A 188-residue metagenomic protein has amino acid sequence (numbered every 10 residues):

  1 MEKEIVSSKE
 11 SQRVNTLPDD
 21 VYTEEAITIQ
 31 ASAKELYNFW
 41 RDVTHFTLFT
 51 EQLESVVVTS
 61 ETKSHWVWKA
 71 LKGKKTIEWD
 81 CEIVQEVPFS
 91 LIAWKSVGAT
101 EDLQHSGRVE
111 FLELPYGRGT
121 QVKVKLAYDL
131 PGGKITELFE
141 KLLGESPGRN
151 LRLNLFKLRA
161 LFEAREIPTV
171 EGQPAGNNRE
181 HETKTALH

Functional and structural regions predicted by a protein language model:
M1-H65, A70-L71, K157, L161 (+2 more regions): Hydrophobic ligand-binding cavity/cleft-lining segments
E2-V6, E10, L17, K95-L155 (+2 more regions): Beta-strand/loop substructures that line and gate deep hydrophobic ligand-binding cavities in soluble
D20-A26, K63, E78, L91 (+2 more regions): Intrinsic-disorder/low-complexity, polar/charged segments enriched in Ser/Thr/Lys/Arg/Asp/Glu/Gln
T28-S32, K69-L71, V84-E86, V97 (+2 more regions): Solvent-exposed residues in well-ordered beta-strands and their adjoining turns, especially edge/terminal strands
A33, E61, V84-F89, F111-T120: A short, structured loop/turn motif at beta-sheet edges
W40, W66-W68, W79-C81, A93-S96: Tryptophan-centric aromatic hotspots in well-structured domains and transmembrane helices
E51, C81-E82, V109: Small-residue-enriched segments and motifs
S64, L71-K74, V84-L91, T100-E101: Short, charged/polar surface micro-motifs in flexible loops or helix N-caps
